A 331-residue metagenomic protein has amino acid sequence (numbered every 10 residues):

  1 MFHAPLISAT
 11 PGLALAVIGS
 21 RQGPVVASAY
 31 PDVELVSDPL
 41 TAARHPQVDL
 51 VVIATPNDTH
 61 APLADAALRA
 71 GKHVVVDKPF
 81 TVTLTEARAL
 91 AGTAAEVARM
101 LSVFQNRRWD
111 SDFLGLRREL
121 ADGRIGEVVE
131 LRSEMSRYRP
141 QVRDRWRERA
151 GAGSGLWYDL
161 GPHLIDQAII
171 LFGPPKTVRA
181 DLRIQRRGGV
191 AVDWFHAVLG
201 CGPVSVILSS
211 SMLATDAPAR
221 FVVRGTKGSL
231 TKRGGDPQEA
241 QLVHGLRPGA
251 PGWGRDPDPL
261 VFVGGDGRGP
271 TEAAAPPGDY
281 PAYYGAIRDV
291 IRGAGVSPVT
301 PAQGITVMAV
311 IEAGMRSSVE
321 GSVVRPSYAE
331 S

Functional and structural regions predicted by a protein language model:
M1-Y30: N-terminal Rossmann-like dinucleotide-binding module
H3, V33-G92: Beta-loop-alpha module in the N-terminal Rossmann-like domain of NAD(P)-dependent dehydrogenases, especially those
T10, G225-A302: C-terminal glycine/acidic-rich active-site capping loop/insertion
L13, L50-V52, A282, A286-S331: C-terminal helix-rich "cap/oligomerization" subdomain common to oxidoreductases
V33, A70-K72, V97-R99, C201-V204: A short helix->loop->beta-strand "cap" motif at the edges of active sites that frequently abuts
S37, V76, L101-V103, K232: Hydrophobic residues in well-ordered beta-strands that form the structural core
M100, R107-G188, G321: Predominantly a Rossmann-like dinucleotide-binding segment in NAD(P)-dependent oxidoreductases
A197-P203, V223-T226: Active-site beta-strand termini and strand-to-loop segments that position acidic
